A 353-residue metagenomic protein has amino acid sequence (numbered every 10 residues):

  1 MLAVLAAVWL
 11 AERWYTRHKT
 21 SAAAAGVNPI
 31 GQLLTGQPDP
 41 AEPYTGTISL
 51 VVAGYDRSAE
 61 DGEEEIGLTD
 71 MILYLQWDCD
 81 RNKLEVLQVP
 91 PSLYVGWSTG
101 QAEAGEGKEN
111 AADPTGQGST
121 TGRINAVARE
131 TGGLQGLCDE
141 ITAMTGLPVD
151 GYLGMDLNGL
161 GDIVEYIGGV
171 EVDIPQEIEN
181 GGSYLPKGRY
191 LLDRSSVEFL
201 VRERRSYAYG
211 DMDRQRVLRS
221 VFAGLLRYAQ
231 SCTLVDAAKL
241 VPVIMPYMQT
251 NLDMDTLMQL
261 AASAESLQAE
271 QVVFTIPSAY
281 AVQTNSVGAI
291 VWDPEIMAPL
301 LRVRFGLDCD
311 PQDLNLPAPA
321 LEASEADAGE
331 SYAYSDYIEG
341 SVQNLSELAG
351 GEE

Functional and structural regions predicted by a protein language model:
L5-E353: Non-catalytic, solvent-exposed segments at the cell envelope interface
